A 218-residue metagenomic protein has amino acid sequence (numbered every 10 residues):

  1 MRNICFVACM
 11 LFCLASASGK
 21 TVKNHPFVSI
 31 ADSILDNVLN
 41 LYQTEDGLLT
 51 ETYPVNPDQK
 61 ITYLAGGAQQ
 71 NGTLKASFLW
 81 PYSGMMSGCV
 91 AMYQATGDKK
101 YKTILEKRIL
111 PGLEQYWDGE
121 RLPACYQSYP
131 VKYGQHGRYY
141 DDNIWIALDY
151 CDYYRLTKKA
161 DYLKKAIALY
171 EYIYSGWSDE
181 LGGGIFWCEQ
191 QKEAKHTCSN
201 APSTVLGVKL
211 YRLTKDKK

Functional and structural regions predicted by a protein language model:
M1-K23: Bacterial Sec-dependent N-terminal signal peptides
G19-Y133, A160-G183: Low-complexity, Ser/Thr/Pro/Gly-enriched N-terminal "stalk/linker" regions
V22-K23, S83-K99, W145-K159, P202-D216: Well-ordered alpha-helical scaffold segments within catalytic/enzyme domains
Q70-T73, V131, Y154, Q191-K192 (+1 more regions): Short amphipathic alpha-helical segments at helix-loop
S128-Q135, Y139-W145, D149-R155: Surface-exposed, polar helix/loop patches in the mature regions of secreted/periplasmic/lumenal proteins that form
A160-K218: Aromatic- and glycine-enriched pocket-lining scaffold segments that form the walls of small-molecule binding clefts
